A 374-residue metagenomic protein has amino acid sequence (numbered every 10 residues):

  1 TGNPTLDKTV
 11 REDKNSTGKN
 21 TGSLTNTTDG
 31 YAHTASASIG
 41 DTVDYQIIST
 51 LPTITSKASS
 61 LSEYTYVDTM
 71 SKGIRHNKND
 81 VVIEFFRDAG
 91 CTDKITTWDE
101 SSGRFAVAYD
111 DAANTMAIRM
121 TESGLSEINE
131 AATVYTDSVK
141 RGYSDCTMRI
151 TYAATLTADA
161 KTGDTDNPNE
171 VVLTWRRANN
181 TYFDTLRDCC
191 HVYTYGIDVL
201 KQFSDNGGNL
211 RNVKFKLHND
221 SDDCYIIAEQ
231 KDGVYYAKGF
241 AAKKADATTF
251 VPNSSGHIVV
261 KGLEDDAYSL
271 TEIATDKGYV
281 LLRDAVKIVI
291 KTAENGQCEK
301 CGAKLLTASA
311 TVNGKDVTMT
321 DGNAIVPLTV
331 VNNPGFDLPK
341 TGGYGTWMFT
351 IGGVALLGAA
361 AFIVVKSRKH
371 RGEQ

Functional and structural regions predicted by a protein language model:
T1-Q374: Solvent-exposed loop/turn and edge beta-strand elements of beta-rich ligand-binding domains
